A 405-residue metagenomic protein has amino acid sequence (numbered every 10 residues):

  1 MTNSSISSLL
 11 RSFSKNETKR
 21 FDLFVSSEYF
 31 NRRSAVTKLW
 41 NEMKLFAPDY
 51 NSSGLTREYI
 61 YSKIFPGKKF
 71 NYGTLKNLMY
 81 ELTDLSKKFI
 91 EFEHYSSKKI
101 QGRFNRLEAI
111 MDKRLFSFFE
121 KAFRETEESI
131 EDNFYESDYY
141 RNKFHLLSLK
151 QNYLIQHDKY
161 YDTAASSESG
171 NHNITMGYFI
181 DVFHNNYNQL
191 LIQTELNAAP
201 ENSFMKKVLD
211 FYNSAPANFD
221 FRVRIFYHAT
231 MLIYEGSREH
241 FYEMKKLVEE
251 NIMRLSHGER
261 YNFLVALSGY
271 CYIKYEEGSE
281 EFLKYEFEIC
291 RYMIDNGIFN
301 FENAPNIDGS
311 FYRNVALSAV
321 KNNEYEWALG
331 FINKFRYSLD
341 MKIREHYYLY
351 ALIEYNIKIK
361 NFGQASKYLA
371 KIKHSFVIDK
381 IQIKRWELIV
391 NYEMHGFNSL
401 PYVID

Functional and structural regions predicted by a protein language model:
M1, N218-F226, G258-Y275, N303-R313 (+2 more regions): Generic helix N-cap/helix-start motif at coil->alpha-helix transitions
M1-Y227, M231-Y234: Flexible inter-repeat linkers and adjacent short helices within tandem amphipathic alpha-helical repeat scaffolds
S7-L10, L107-E108, A229, R313-L317 (+3 more regions): Amphipathic alpha-helical repeat scaffolds
E28-Y29, E131-Y135, F211-N218, E249-R260 (+4 more regions): Solenoid-like repeat scaffolds
F119, E195-V208, E235-E249, G278-M293 (+2 more regions): Helix-turn-helix repeat elements of alpha-solenoid scaffolds
T230-Y234, I273-E276, L317-K321, E354-Y355 (+1 more regions): Residue-level signature for tetratricopeptide repeat
R254-Y261, G278, F282-I289, G297-E302 (+4 more regions): Surface-exposed peri-terminal alpha-helical interaction modules
H346-D405: C-terminal structural cap/anchor segments
